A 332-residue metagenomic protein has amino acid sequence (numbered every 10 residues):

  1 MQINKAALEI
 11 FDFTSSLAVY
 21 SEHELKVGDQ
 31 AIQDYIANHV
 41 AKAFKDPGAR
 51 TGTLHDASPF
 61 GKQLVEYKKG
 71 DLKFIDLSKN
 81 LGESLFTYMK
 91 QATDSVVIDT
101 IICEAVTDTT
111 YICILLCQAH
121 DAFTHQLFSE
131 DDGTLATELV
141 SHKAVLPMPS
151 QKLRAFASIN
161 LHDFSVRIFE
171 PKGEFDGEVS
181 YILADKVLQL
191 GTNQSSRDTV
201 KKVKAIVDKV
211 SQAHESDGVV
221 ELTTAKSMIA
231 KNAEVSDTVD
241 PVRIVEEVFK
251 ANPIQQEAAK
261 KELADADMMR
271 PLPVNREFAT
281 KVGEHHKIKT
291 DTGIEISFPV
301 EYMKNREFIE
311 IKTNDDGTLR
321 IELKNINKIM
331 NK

Functional and structural regions predicted by a protein language model:
Q2-V282: Long, hydrophobic alpha/beta structural blocks
E246-K332: C-terminal structured domains
